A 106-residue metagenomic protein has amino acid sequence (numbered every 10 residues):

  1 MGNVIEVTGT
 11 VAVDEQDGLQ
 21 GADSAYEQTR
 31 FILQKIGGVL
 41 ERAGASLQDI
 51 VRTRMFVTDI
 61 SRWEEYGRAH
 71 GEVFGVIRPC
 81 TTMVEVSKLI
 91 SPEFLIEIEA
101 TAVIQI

Functional and structural regions predicted by a protein language model:
M1-I106: Short, polar/acidic, helix-capping and beta-turn segments at strand->helix junctions that line the mouths
